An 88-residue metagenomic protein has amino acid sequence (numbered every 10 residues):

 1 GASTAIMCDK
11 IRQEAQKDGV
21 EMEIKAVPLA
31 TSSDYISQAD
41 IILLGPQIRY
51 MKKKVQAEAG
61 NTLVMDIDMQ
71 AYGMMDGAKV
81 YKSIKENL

Functional and structural regions predicted by a protein language model:
G1-A30: Conserved active-site segments centered on acidic
D9-K17, A57, K82, E86: Short, well-ordered alpha-helices that flank and scaffold nucleotide-derived cofactor binding pockets
E21-E23, N61-V64: A generic structural signal for alpha->beta connector loops
A30-D34, M51: Short acidic active-site motifs
S37-Q38: Alpha-helix C-terminal capping/helix-to-coil transition sites in glycosyltransferase folds
I41-K53: N-terminal glycine-rich "phosphate-gripper" loop used for MgATP/nucleotide binding and carboxylate activation
K53-N61: A charged, well-structured terminal subsegment
L63-L88: Ser/Thr/Gly-rich flexible loops in soluble cytosolic domains mediating phosphotransfer, phosphorylation
